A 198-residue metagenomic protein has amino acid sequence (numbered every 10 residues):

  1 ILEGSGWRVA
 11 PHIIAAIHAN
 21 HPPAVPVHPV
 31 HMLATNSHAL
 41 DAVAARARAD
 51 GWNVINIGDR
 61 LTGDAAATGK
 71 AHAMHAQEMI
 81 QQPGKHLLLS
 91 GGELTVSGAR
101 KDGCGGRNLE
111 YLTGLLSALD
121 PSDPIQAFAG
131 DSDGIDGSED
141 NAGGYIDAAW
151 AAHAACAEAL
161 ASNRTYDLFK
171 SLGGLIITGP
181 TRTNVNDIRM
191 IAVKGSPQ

Functional and structural regions predicted by a protein language model:
I1, G105, I146-A148: A charged helix-plus-loop insertion that forms the helical arch/lid used to bind and gate nucleic-acid substrates
I1-A71: Accessory alpha-helical/coil subdomains and C-terminal extensions that flank or cap enzyme catalytic cores
I1-R8, A16, N20, R46-D50 (+4 more regions): Change "in soluble alpha/beta enzymes" to "in soluble alpha/beta proteins
V9-I13, M32, I55-G58, L88-S90 (+3 more regions): General beta-strand structural signal in soluble alpha/beta enzymes
V25-P26, S97, A149-A154: Short, local alpha-helical segments
H31-T35, A39, R60, D64 (+4 more regions): Catalytic cores of large soluble enzymes that bind and process phosphate-bearing ligands
S37-H38, G51-I125: Active-site segments that bind and position negatively charged phosphate/pyrophosphate groups
L112-Q198: Internal helix-turn-beta structural module
